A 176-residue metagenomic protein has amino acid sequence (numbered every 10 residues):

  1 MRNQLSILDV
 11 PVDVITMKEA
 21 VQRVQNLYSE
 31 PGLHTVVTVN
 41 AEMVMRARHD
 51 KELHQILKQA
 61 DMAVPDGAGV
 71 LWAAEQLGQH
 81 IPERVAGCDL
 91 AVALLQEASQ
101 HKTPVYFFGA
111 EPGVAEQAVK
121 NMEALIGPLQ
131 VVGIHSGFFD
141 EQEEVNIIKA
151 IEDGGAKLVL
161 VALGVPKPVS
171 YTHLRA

Functional and structural regions predicted by a protein language model:
M1-R84, C88-D89: N-terminal nucleotide/polyanion-binding subdomain common to many enzyme families
N40-A41, A110, L163-G164: Short, well-ordered beta-to-alpha junction loops that form the rim of enzyme active sites and present histidine/acidic
D61, V132, K157: Conserved acidic residues
A63, F107, L160-V161: Conserved SAM-binding loop
W72, P166-P168: Short glycine-rich, flexible loops that bind phosphorylated cofactors or substrates
A74-A150, G154: Conserved beta-alpha
K157-V165: Periplasmic-binding protein-like
T172-A176: Conserved small/polar residues in nucleotide/adenosyl-binding loops
